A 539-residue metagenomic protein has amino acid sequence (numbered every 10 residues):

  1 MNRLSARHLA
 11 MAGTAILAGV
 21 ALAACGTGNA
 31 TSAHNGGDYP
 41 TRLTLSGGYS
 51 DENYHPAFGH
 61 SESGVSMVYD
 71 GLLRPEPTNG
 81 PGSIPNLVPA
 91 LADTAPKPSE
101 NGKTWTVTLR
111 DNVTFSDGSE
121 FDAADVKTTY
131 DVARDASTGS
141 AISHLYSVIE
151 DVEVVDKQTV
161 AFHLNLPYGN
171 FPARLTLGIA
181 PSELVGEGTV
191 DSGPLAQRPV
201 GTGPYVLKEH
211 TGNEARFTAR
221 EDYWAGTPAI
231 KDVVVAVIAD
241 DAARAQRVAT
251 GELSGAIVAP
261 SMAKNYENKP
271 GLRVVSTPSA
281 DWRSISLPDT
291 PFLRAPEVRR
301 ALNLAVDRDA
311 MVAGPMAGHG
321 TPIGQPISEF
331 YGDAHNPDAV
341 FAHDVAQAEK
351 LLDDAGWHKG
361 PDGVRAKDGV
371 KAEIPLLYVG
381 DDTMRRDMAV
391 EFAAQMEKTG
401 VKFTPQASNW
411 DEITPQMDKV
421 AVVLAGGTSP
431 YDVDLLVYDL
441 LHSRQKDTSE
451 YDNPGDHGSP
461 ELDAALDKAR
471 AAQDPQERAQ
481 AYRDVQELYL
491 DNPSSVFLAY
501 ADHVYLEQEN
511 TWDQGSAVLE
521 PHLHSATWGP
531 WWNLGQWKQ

Functional and structural regions predicted by a protein language model:
D38, V306-H335, M384-A393, T414-Q539: Detector for C-terminal structural segments
L45-E100, D131, V200: N-terminal lobe/hinge region of extracytoplasmic solute-binding protein
T78-G82, T176-P228, D232, V345 (+2 more regions): Gly/Pro-rich hinge or "lid" segments in bacterial periplasmic/extracellular proteins
T94-G139, A161: Aromatic- and charge-enriched surface segment that lines or borders ligand/interaction sites
T108, I142-G186: Surface-exposed binding/hinge segments that line and control ligand-binding clefts or catalytic entry sites
G193, N213-Y266, K402-T404: Ligand-site clamp/hinge motif
R294-E391, Q539: Append "and occasionally in soluble cytosolic enzymes with long acidic Gly/Pro-rich linkers
H358-P430: Ligand/substrate-recognition segments at binding pockets and active sites
